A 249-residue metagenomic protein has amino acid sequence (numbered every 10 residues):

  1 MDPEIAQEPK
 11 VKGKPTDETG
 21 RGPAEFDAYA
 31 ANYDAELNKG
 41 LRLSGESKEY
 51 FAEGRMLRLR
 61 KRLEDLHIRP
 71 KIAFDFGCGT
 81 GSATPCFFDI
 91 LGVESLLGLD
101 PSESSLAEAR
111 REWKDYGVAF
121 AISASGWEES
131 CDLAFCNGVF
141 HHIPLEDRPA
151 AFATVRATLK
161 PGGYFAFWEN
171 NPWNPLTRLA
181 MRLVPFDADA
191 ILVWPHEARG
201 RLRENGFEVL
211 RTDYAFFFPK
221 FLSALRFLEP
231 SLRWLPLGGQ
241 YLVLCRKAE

Functional and structural regions predicted by a protein language model:
M1-G40: N-terminal, positively charged/glycine-rich alpha-helical extensions of SAM-dependent methyltransferases
Y50-R69, C86: Conserved alpha-helix/loop element of class I SAM-dependent methyltransferases that forms part of the SAM/SAH-binding
P70-G79: Conserved class I S-adenosyl-L-methionine
G81-A124: Class I SAM-dependent methyltransferase SAM/SAH-binding core
F135: A conserved beta-strand element that flanks and buttresses the S-adenosyl-L-methionine
P149-P161: A short glycine-rich, Lys/Arg-flanked "PGG" loop and its adjoining helix->strand segment in the class I
G162-E169: Conserved beta-strand signature within the Rossmann-like core of class I S-adenosyl-L-methionine
M181-E197: Acceptor-substrate binding/catalytic loop of class I
